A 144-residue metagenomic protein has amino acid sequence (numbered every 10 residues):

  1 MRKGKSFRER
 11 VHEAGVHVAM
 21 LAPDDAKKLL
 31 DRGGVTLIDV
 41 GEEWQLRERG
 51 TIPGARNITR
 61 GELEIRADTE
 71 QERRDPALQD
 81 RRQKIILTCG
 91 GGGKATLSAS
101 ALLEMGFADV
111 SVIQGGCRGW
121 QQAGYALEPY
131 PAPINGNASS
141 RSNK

Functional and structural regions predicted by a protein language model:
M1-V35, V40-K84, G93-K144: Rhodanese-like catalytic fold shared by cysteine-dependent sulfurtransferases and DSP/PTP-type phosphatases
T88: Short, surface-exposed ligand- or partner-binding patches at beta-edge/loop junctions that are enriched in aromatics
